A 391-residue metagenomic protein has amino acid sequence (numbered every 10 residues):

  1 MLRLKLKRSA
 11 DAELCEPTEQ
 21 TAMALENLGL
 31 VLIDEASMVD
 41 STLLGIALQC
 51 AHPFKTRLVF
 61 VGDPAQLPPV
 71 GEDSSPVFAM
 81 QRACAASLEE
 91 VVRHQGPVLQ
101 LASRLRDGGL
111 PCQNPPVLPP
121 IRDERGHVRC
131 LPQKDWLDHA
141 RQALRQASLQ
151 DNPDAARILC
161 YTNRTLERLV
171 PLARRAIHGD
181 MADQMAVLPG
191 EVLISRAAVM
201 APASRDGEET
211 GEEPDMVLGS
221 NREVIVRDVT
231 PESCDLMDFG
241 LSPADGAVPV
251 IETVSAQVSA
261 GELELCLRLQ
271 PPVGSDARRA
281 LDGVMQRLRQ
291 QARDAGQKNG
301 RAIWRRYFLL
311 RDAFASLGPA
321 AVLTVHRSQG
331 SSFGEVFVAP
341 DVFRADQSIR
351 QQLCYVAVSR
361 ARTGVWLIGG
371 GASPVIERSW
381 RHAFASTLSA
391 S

Functional and structural regions predicted by a protein language model:
M1-Q49, P111: Conserved P-loop NTPase motor core of helicases/translocases
L25-N27, H52-K55, P153, S332: Short loop/turn elements that form and flank the Walker-type P-loop nucleotide-binding site in RecA-like NTPase cores
N27-L30, F54-F60, G364-W366: Loop/turn-to-beta-strand initiation segments
V31, V59-F60, I158, V338: Hydrophobic positions in the central parallel beta-sheet of the AAA+
D34-E35, G62-P64: Walker B catalytic acidic pair
S41-T56, S74-V77: Short, conserved "post-DEAD/DEAH" coupling segment immediately C-terminal to helicase motif II within the SF2/RecA-like
T56, A65-A280: Conserved helicase motor core of P-loop NTPases
D235-S391: C-terminal accessory regions
